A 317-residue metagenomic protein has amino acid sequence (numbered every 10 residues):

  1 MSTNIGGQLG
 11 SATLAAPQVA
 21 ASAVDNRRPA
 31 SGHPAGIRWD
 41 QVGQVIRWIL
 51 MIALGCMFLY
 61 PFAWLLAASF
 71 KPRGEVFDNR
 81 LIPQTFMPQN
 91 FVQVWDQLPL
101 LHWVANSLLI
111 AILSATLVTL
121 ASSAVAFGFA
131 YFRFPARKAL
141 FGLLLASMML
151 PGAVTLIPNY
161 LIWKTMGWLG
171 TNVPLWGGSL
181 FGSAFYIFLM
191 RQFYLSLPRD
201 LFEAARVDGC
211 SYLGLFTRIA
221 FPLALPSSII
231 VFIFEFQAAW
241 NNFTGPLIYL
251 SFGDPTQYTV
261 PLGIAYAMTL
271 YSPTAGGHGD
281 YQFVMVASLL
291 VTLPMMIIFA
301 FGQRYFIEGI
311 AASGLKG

Functional and structural regions predicted by a protein language model:
S2-W39: Short, Lys/Arg-rich, polar N-terminal cytosolic tail immediately upstream of the first transmembrane signal-anchor
G43-G317: A structural signal for multi-pass alpha-helical bundles of membrane permease subunits that mediate small-molecule
